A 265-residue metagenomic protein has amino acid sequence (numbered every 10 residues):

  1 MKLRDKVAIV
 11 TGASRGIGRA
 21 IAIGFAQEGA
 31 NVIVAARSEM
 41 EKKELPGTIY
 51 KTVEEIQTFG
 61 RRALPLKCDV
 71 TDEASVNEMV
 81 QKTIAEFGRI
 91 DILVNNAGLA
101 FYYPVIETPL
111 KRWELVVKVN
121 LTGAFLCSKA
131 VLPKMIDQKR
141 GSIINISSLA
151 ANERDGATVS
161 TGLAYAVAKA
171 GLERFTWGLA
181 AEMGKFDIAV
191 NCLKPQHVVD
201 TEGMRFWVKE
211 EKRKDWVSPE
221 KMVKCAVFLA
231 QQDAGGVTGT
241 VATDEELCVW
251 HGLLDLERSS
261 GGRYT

Functional and structural regions predicted by a protein language model:
L3-A35: Canonical Rossmann dinucleotide-binding motif of NAD(H)/NADP(H)-dependent dehydrogenases/reductases, specifically
E28-K51: Conserved glycine-rich Rossmann-like NAD(P)H-binding loop of the short-chain dehydrogenase/reductase
G47, K67-M79, L110: The beta1-alpha1 cofactor-binding region of Rossmann-like NAD(H)/NADP(H)-dependent oxidoreductases
P104-V105, R112-E114: Substrate-binding pocket helix/loop in short-chain dehydrogenase/reductase
S128-K129, W177: A short, exposed helix-loop element centered on a Lys and neighboring polar residues
I144-G171, T176-K185, H197: Catalytic loop of short-chain dehydrogenase/reductase
K185, C192-L193, K209-T265: C-terminal helical subdomain
